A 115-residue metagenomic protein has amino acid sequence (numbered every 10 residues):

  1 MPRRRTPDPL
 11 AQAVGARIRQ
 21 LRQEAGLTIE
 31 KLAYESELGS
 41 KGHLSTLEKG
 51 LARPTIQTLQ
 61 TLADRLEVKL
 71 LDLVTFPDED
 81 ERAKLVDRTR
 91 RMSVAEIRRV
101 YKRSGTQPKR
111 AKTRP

Functional and structural regions predicted by a protein language model:
M1-E24: A short, Lys/Arg-rich alpha-helix, primarily the initiator
A16, G26-L27, G39, P54-Q57: Residue-level signal for the short linker/turn that defines the boundary of a DNA-recognition helix
R19, E30, Q60: Residues within the helices of the helix-turn-helix
E24-T46: Short alpha-helical DNA-recognition segment
T55-D72: DNA major-groove recognition helix of helix-turn-helix/homeodomain DNA-binding modules
E79-P115: Interfacial/linker helices and their anchor residues that mediate assembly or domain coupling
